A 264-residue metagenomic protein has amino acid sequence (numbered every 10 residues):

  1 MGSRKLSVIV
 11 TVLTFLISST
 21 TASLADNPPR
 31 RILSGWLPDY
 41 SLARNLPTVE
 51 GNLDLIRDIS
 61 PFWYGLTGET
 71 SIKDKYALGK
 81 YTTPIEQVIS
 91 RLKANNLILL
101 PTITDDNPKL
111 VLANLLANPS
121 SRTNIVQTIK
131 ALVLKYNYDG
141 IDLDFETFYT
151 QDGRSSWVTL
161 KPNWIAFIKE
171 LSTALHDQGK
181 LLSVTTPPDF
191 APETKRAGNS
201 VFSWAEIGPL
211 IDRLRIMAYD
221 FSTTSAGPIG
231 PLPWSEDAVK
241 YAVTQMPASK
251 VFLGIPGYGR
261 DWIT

Functional and structural regions predicted by a protein language model:
M1-I9: Bacterial N-terminal signal peptides that target proteins for export
V10-S18: Bacterial N-terminal signal peptides
T20-L24: N-terminal signal peptide
D26-I129: Glycan-recognition patch characteristic of GH18 chitinases/ENGases and related GlcNAc/peptidoglycan-binding proteins
D26-P29, E50-L55, L92-N95, L134-Y136 (+3 more regions): Extracellular/periplasmic catalytic domains that process cell-envelope and extracellular macromolecules
L33-G35, R57-P61, L99-I103, I141-L143 (+3 more regions): Hydrophobic faces of well-ordered beta-strands that scaffold small-molecule active sites in alpha/beta enzyme cores
N52-P61, N118-F145, N199-S222: Structural recognition of alpha->loop->beta junctions
S71-Y81, Y149-T264: Substrate-binding surface in catalytic domains of secreted glycosidases
